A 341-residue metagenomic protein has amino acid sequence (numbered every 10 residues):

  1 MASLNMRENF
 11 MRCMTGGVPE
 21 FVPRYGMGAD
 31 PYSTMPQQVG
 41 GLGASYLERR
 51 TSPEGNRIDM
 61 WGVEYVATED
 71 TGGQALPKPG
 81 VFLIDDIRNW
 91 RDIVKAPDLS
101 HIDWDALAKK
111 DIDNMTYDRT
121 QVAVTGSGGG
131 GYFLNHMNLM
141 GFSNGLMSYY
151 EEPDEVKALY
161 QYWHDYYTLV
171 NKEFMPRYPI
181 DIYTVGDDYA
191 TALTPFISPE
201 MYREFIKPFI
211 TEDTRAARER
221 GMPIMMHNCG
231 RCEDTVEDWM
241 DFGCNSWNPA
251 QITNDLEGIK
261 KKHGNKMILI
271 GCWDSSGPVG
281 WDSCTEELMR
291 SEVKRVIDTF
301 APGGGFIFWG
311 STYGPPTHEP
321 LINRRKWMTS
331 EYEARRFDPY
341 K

Functional and structural regions predicted by a protein language model:
M1-A29, I58, A67, I93-K341: Active-site loop segments of alpha/beta catalytic cores
P31-D111, R119: Helix-coil boundary/capping segments in enzymes
